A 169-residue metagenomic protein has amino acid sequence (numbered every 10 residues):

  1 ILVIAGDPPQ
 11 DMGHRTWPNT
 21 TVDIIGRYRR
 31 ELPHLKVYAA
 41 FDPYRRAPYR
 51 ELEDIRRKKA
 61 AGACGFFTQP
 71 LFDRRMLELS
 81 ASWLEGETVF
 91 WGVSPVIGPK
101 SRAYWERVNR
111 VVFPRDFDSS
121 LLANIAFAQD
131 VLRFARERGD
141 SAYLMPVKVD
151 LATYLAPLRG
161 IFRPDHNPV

Functional and structural regions predicted by a protein language model:
I1-L52, D116-A126, E137-S141, V149 (+1 more regions): Active-site beta->alpha loop and helix N-cap motifs at the rims of alpha/beta catalytic domains
V3, T68, V93, L144-M145: Conserved beta-strand positions
D11-N19, C64-S80, K148: Active-site glycine- and acidic-residue-rich loops that bind and position anionic ligands or nucleotide-like cofactors
A40-E78: Hydrophobic, aromatic-enriched interface-forming segments
Y49-A60, E78-S82, K100-R107, F134 (+1 more regions): Catalytic cores of alpha/beta
K58, G62, W91, A142: Conserved, mostly hydrophobic/aromatic
F72, V93-P99, K148-D150: Glycine-rich beta-alpha junction loops
T88, G92-D140: Catalytic-face loop-and-helix region of soluble metabolic enzyme cores
